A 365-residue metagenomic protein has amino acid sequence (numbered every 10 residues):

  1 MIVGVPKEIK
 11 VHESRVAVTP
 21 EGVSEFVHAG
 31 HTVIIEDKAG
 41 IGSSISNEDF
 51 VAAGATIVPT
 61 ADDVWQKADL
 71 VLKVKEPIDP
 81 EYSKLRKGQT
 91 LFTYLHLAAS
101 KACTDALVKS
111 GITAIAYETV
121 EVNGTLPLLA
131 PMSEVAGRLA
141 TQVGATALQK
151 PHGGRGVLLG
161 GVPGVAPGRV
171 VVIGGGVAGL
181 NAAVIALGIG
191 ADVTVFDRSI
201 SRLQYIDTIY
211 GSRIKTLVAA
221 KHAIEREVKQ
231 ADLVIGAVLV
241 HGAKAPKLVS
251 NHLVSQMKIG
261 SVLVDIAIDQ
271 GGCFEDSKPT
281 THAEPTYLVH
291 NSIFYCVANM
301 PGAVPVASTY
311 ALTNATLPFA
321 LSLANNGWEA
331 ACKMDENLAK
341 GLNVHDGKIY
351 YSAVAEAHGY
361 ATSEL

Functional and structural regions predicted by a protein language model:
I2, E8, P77-G168, V297-N299: Glycine/serine-rich phosphate-binding loop and adjoining beta1-alpha1 elements at the start of nucleotide-handling
I2-A106, S110: An N-terminal-biased, well-structured beta-alpha scaffold segment characteristic of Rossmann-like dinucleotide-binding
P6-I45, P151-G236, T286: Glycine-rich phosphate/diphosphate-binding loop of Rossmann-like nucleotide-binding domains
A52-V58, K73-K75, K150-G156, I214-A219 (+2 more regions): Short gly/ser/thr-rich secondary-structure transition/capping motifs
D69, K75-E76, L95-H96, A220 (+3 more regions): Short glycine-/small-residue-rich Rossmann-like dinucleotide-binding loops
E118-V143, A147-L158, I268, C273-L365: Adenosine-phosphate binding glycine-rich loop
T208-H290: Rossmann-like adenosine-cofactor binding region
